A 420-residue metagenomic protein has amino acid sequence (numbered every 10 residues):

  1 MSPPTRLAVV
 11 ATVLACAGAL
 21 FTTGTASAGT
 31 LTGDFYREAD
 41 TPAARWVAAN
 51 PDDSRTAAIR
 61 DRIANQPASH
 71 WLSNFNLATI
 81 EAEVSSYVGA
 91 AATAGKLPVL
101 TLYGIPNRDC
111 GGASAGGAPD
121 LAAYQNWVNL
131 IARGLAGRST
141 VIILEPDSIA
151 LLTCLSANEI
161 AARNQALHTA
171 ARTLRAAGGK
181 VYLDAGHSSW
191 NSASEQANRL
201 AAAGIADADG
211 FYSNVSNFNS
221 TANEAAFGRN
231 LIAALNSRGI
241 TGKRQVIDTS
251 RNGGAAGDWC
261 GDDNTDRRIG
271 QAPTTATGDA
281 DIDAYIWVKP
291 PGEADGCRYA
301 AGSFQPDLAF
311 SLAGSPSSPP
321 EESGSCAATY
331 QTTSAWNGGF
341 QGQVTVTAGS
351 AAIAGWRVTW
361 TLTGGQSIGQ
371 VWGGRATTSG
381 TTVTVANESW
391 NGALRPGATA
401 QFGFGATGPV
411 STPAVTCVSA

Functional and structural regions predicted by a protein language model:
M1-A28: Secretory targeting and sorting signals
T30-G134, R138, P290-Q305, A309-L312 (+1 more regions): N-terminal carbohydrate-binding/catalytic regions of secreted carbohydrate-active enzymes
R37-A64, T173, S188-L312: Surface-exposed substrate-engagement region within the catalytic domains of secreted or surface-exposed extracellular
S114-R138, P146-G178, A193-A197: Active-site cleft segment of glycoside hydrolase catalytic domains centered on the general acid/base Glu
E322-G338, G349: Low-complexity, acidic Ser/Thr/Pro/Gly-rich terminal tails and inter-domain linkers that flank the onset of structured
A327, P396, Q401-A420: Terminal connector regions
W336-Q343, A400-Q401: Short, solvent-exposed loop/turn segments enriched in Ser/Thr/Gly
A352-S379: Short acidic, flexible loop segments centered on an aromatic residue
